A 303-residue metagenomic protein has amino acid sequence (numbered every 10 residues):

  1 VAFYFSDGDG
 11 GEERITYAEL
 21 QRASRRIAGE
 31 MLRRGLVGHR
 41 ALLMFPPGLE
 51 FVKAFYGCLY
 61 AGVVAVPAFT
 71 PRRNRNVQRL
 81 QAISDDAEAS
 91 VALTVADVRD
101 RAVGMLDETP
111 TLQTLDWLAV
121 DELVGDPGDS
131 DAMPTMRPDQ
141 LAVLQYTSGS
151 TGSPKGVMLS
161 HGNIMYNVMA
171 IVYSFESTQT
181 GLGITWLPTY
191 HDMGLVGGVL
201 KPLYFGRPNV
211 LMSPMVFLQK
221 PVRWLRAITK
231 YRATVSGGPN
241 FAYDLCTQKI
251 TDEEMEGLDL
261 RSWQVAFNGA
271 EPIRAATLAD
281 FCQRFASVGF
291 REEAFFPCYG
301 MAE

Functional and structural regions predicted by a protein language model:
V1-I15, A142-L144, T151, G300: AMP-dependent adenylate-forming
F3-Y56, R72-Q81, M133-T135, G156-G162: Conserved AMP-binding/adenylate-forming core of the ANL superfamily
A41, C58, A92, L141 (+5 more regions): Conserved S/T- and glycine-rich ATP-binding loop of Class I adenylate-forming
F45-L49, V63-I83, A96-V98, R207-I228: ATP-dependent adenylate-forming carboxylate-activation enzymes
G48-P71, A82-V91, G181-L182, L200-V210 (+1 more regions): A short helix-loop-beta submotif of the ANL/AMP-binding
V77, D85, D97, M105-A119 (+1 more regions): Conserved adenylate-forming
W117-L118, E122, D126-Y146, G152-S153 (+4 more regions): Conserved pre-ATP/AMP-binding loop-to-beta segment of ANL
M165-L182, T189-T234, K249-E253: Conserved AMP-binding/adenylation subdomain of ANL enzymes
